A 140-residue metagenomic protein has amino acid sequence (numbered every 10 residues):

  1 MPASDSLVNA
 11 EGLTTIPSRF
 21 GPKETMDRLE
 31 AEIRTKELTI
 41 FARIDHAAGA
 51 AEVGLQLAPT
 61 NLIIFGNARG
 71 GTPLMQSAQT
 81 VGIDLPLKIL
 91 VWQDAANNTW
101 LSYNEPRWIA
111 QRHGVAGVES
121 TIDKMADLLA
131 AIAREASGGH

Functional and structural regions predicted by a protein language model:
M1-E37: Terminal, regulation- and interaction-focused segments at domain boundaries
G12, P59-N61, N97-T99: A generic secondary-structure signal marking the coil-to-beta-strand transition
D27-R28, D45, S77, K124: Short Gly/charged-rich anion-binding patches and loops
L29-T39, I132-E135, G139: Structured segments of extracytoplasmic/periplasmic soluble domains in secreted or envelope-associated proteins
R34-K36, F41-V91: Compact, glycine-rich, soluble single-domain proteins
D84-A96, A133-H140: Short secondary-structure transition/capping segments
K88-V115: Beta-strand/loop substructures that line and gate deep hydrophobic ligand-binding cavities in soluble
R112-H140: Well-ordered alpha/beta subsegment
